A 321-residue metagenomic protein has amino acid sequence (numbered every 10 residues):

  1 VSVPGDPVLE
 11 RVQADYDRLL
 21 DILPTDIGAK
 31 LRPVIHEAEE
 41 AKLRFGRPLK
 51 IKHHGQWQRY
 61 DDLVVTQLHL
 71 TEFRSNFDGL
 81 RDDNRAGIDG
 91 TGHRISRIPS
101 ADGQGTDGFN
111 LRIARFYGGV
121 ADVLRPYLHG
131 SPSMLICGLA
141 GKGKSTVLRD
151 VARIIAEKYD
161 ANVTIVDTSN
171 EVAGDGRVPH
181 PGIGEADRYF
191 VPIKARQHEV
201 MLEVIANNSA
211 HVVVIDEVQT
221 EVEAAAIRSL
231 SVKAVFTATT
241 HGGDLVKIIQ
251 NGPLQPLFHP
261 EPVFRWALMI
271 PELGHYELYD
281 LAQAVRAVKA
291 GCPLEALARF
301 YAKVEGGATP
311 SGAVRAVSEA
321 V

Functional and structural regions predicted by a protein language model:
V1-T91: N-terminal accessory targeting/assembly segments
G46, L139-G141, T168-E171, I193-R196 (+3 more regions): Short, ordered loop/turn segments at secondary-structure junctions
D61, T71-M134, G176-R177, A290: P-loop NTP-binding catalytic core
N84, M134-L135, V163-V166, F190 (+3 more regions): Short hydrophobic alpha-helical runs that function as membrane-insertion/retention elements
Q104, L257-V321: Conserved P-loop NTPase
I113, V120, L124-E171: P-loop NTPase nucleotide-binding module
A156-A206: P-loop NTPase switch/communication element
S209-A210, V214-W266: Conserved P-loop NTPase nucleotide-binding/switch module
